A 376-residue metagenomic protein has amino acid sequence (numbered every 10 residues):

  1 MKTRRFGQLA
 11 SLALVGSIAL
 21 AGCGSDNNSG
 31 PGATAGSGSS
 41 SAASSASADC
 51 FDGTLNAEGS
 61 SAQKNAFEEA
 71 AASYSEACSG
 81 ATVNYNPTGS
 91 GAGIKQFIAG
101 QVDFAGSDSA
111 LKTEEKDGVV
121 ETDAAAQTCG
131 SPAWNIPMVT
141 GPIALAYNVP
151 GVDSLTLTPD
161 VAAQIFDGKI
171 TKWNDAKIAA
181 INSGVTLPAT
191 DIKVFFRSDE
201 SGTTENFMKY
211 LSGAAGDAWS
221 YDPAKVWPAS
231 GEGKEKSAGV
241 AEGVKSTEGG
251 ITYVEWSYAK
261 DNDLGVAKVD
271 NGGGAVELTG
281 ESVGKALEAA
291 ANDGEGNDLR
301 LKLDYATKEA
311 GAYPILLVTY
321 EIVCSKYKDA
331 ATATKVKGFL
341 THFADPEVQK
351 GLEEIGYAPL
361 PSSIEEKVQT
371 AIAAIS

Functional and structural regions predicted by a protein language model:
M1-A10: Bacterial N-terminal signal peptides that target proteins for export
Q8, S25, A46-D49, V185-T190 (+1 more regions): Extracellular/periplasmic juxtamembrane helices and adjacent flexible linkers that interface with membrane partners
S17-G22: C-terminal motif of bacterial Sec signal peptides marking the signal peptidase cleavage site
G30-G38, A42-A179, A241-G243, V254-N262: N-terminal segment of the mature folded domain
I94, E200-N292: Ligand-binding pocket segment of bilobal, Venus flytrap-like solute-binding proteins
T140-L145, D191-I192, L264, G274 (+1 more regions): Small-molecule pocket liners
G141-N148, V152-E242: Extracytoplasmic ligand-binding site segments that recognize negatively charged/polar headgroups
G273-T334: C-terminal lobe and pocket-closing loops of periplasmic/extracytoplasmic Venus-flytrap solute-binding proteins
